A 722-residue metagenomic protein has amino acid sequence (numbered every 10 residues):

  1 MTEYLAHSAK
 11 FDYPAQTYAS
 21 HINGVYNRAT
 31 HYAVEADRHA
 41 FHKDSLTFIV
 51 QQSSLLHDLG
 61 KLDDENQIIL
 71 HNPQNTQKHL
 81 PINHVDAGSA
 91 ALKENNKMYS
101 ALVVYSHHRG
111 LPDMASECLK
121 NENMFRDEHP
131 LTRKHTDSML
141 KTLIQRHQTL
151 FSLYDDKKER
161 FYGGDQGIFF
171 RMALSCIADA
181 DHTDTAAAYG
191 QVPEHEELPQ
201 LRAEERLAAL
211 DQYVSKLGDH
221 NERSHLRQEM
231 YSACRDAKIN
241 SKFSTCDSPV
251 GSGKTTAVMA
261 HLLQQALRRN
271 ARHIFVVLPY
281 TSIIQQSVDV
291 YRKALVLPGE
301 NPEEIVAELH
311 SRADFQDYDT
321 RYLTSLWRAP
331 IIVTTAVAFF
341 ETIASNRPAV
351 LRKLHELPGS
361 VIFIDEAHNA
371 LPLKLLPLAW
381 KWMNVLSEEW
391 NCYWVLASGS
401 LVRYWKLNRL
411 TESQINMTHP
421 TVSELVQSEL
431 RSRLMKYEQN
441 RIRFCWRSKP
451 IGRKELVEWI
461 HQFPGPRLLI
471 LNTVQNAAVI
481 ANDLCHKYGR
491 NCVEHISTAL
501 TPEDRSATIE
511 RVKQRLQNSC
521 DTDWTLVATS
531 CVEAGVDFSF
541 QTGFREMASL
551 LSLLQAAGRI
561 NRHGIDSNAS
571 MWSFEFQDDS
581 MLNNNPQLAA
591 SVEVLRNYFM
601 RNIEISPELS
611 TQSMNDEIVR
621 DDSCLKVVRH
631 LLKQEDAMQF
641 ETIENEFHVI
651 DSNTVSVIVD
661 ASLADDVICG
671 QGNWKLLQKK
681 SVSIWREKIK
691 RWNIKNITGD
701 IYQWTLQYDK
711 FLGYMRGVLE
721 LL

Functional and structural regions predicted by a protein language model:
M1-A208: Accessory nucleic-acid engagement/destabilization modules that flank
H7-S8, A307-D319, N472-Q475, V493-I509 (+1 more regions): Conserved helicase motor
S100, K454-E458, Q462-P464, Q475 (+4 more regions): C-terminal helicase lobe and adjacent C-terminal extensions/tails of nucleic-acid helicase motors
N240-L262: Walker A/P-loop
A271-L295, A313, V474: Conserved Walker A/P-loop ATP-binding site and its immediately adjacent core in helicase/helicase-like ATPase domains
V296-A344: Inter-Walker segment of RecA-like/P-loop motor cores
V337-F339, V350-L386: SF2 helicase catalytic motif II
S400-Q462: Interdomain hinge/linker at the junction between the two RecA-like core domains of SF2 helicases
